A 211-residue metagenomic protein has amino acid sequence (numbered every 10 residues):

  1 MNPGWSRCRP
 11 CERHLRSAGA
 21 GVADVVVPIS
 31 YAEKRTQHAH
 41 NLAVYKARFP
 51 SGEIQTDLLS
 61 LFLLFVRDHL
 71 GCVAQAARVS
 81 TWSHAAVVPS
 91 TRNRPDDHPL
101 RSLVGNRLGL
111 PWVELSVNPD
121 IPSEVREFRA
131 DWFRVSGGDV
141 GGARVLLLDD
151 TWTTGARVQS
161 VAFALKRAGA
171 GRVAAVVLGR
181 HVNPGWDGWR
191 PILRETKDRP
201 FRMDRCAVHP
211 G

Functional and structural regions predicted by a protein language model:
P3-H84, G109-G141, G188, D204 (+1 more regions): Active-site-facing substrate-recognition patch
S83-A86, V173: Residue-level signal for inorganic ion chemistry
A85-V88, L146: Acidic beta-strand-to-loop metal/phosphate-binding motif
P89-D97: Glycine-rich phosphate-binding loops at beta-strand->alpha-helix junctions
L100-V104, V161: A general structural detector for well-ordered alpha-helical segments in enzyme core domains, enriched
V104, L108, L165-K166: Hydrophobic alpha-helical packing residues
E114-G211: PRPP/pyrophosphate-binding module of the type I phosphoribosyltransferase fold
